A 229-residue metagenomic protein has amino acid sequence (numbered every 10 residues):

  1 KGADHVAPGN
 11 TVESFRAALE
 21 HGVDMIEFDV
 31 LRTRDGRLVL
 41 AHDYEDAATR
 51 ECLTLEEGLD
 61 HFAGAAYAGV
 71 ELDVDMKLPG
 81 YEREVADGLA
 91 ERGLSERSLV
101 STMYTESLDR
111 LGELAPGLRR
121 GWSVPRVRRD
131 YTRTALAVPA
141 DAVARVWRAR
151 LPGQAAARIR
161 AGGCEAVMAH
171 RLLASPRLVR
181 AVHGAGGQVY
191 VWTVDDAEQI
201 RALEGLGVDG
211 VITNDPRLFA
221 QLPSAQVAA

Functional and structural regions predicted by a protein language model:
K1-A229: Phosphate-group recognition and catalysis centered on beta-loop-alpha active-site segments
